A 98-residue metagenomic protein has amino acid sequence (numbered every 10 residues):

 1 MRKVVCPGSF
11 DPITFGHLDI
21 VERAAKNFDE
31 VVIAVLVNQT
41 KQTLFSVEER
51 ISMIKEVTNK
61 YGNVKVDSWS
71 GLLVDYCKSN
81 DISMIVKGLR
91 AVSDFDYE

Functional and structural regions predicted by a protein language model:
M1-E98: Nucleotidyltransferase catalytic core that binds NTPs
